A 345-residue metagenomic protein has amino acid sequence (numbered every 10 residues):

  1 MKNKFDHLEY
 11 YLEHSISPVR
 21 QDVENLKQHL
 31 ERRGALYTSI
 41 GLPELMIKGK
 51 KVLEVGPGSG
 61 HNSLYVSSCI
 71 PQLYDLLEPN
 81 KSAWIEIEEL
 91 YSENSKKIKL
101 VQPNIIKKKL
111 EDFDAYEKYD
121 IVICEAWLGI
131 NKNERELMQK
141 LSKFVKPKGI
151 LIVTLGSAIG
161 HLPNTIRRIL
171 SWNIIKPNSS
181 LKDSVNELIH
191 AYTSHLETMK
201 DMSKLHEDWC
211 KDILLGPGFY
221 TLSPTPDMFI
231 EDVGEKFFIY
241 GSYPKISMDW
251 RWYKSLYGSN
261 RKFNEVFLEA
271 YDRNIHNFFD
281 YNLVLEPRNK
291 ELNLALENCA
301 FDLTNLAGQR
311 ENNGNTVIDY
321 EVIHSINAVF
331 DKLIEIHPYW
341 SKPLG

Functional and structural regions predicted by a protein language model:
L26-G49: Conserved alpha-helix/loop element of class I SAM-dependent methyltransferases that forms part of the SAM/SAH-binding
S59-P71: Conserved SAM-binding loop of SAM-dependent methyltransferases across substrates and taxa, primarily the Class I
N80: Conserved SAM/SAH-binding beta-strand->alpha-helix loop
D112-V122: A short acidic, Gly/Pro-enriched loop at the edge of an enzyme's catalytic core that lines a small-molecule cofactor
D120-N133: A short SAM/SAH-binding and catalytic strip from SAM-dependent methyltransferases
R135-P147: A short glycine-rich, Lys/Arg-flanked "PGG" loop and its adjoining helix->strand segment in the class I
I150-L188: Conserved class I S-adenosyl-L-methionine
K204-G345: Rossmann-like AdoMet/SAM-dependent catalytic core
